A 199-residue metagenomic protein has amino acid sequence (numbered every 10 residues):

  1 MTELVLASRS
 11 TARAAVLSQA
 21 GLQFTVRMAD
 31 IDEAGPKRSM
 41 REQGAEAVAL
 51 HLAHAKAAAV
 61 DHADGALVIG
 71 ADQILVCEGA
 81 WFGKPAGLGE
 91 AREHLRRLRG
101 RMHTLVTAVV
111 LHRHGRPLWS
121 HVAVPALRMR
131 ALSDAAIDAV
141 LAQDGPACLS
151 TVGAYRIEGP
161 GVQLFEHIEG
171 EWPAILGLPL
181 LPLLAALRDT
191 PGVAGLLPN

Functional and structural regions predicted by a protein language model:
T2-L22: N-terminal beta1-alpha1 ligand-phosphate binding loop
T2-L4, S18, E42-N199: Anionic-ligand binding patches
R9, A29, H114: Cofactor-binding loop segments of dinucleotide-utilizing enzymes, especially the Rossmann-like FAD- and NAD(P)+-binding
R13, E33-G35, L118: Flexible, glycine-rich phosphate/dinucleotide-binding loops and adjacent beta-alpha linkers at cofactor/substrate
Q23-T25, R92: Secondary-structure boundary/capping motif
T25-G35: A short beta-strand-loop structural module common to alpha/beta enzyme folds
E33-R38, C77-G79: A short acidic, helix-capping loop that chelates divalent metal ions and anchors anionic groups
